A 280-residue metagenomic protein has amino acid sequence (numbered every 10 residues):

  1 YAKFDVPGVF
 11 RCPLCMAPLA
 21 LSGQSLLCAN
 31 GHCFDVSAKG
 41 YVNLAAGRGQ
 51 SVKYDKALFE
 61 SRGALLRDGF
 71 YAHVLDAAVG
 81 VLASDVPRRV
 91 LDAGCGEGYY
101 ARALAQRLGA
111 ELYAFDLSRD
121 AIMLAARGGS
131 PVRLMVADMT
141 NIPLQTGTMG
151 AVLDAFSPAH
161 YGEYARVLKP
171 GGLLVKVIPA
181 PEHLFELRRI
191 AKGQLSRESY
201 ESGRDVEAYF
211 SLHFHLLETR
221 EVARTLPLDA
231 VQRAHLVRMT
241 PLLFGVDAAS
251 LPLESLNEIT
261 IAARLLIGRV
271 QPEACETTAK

Functional and structural regions predicted by a protein language model:
Y1-V52: N-terminal auxiliary segments of SAM/dcSAM-dependent transferases
P7, R220-K280: Conserved Class I S-adenosyl-L-methionine
S51-H73: Class I SAM-dependent methyltransferase Rossmann-like catalytic core, especially the SAM/SAH-binding loop
V86-G96: Conserved class I S-adenosyl-L-methionine
E97-L108: Conserved SAM-binding loop of SAM-dependent methyltransferases across substrates and taxa, primarily the Class I
S118-D120: Conserved SAM/SAH-binding beta-strand->alpha-helix loop
T140-A151: A short acidic, Gly/Pro-enriched loop at the edge of an enzyme's catalytic core that lines a small-molecule cofactor
G172-P179: Conserved beta-strand signature within the Rossmann-like core of class I S-adenosyl-L-methionine
